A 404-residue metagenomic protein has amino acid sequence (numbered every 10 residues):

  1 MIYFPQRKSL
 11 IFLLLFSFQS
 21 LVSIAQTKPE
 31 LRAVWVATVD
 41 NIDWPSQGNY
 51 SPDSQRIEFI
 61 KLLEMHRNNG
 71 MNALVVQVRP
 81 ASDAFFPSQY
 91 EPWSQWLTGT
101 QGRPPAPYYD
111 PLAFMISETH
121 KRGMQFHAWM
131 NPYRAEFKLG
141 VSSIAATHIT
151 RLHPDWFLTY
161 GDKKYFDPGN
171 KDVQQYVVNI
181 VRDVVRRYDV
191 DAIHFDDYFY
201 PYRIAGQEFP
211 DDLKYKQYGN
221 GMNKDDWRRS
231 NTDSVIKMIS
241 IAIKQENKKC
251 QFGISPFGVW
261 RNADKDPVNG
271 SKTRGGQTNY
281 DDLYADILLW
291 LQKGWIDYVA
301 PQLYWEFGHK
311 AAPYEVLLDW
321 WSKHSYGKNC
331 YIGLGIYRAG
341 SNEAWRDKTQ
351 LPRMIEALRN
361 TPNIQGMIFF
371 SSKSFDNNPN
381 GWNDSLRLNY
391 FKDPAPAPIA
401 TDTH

Functional and structural regions predicted by a protein language model:
M1-T27: Bacterial Sec-dependent N-terminal signal peptides
P29, A37-I57, A128, Y133-R187 (+1 more regions): Active-site-adjacent "subsite" loops/lids of carbohydrate-active enzymes
A37-T38, C250-R274, L303, L317-L351: Active-site clefts of carbohydrate-active enzymes
I42-D53, W93-Y109, T159-V178, G219-D233 (+3 more regions): The substrate-binding groove and active-site-proximal loops of carbohydrate-active enzymes, especially glycoside
I57-D83, R187-D191, L289, I364: Catalytic domains of carbohydrate-active enzymes, especially glycoside hydrolases
G70-A106: Aromatic-lined carbohydrate-binding/catalytic grooves of carbohydrate-active enzymes
N72, R79, R122, R151-W295 (+1 more regions): Polysaccharide-binding and catalytic clefts of secreted carbohydrate-active enzymes
Y284-K310, Y326-D402: Substrate-binding cleft of secreted/luminal carbohydrate-active enzymes
